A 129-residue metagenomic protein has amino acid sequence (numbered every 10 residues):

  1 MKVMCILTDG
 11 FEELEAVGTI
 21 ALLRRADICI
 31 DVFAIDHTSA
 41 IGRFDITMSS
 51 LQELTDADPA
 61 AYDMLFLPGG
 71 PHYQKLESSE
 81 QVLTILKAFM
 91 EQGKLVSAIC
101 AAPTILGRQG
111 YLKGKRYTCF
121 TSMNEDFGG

Functional and structural regions predicted by a protein language model:
M1-Q92, V96, T104-G114, N124-G129: Extended, subdomain-level signal for the structured scaffold at the beginning of enzyme domains
C100: Catalytic nucleophile serine of serine hydrolases, specifically the conserved "nucleophile elbow" pentapeptide
T121: Glycine/proline-rich loop-helix segments at beta-alpha junctions forming the active-site rim of enzyme cores
